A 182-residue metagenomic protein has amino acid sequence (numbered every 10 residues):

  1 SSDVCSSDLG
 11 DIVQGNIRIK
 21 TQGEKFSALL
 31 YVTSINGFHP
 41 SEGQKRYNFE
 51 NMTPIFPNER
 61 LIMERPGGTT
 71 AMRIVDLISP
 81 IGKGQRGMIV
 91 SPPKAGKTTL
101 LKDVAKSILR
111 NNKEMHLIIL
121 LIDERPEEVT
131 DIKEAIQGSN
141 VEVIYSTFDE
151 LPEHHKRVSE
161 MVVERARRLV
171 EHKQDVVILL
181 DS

Functional and structural regions predicted by a protein language model:
V4-S6: Short, small-residue-biased leader/transition segments that mark boundaries at the very start of proteins
D8-I12, G84: Loop/turn positions that initiate beta-strands
I12-Q14, R18: Conserved glycine-centered beta->alpha loop in an early N-terminal alpha/beta scaffold
R18-K45: OB-fold/S1-family single-stranded nucleic acid-binding modules
K45-P57: Conserved ASCE P-loop NTPase core motifs with emphasis on AAA+ ATPases
P54-S159: Phosphate-binding glycine-rich loops and their immediate beta-loop-alpha structural context
H155-S182: Phosphate-binding/switch loop-helix module in NTP-utilizing enzymes
